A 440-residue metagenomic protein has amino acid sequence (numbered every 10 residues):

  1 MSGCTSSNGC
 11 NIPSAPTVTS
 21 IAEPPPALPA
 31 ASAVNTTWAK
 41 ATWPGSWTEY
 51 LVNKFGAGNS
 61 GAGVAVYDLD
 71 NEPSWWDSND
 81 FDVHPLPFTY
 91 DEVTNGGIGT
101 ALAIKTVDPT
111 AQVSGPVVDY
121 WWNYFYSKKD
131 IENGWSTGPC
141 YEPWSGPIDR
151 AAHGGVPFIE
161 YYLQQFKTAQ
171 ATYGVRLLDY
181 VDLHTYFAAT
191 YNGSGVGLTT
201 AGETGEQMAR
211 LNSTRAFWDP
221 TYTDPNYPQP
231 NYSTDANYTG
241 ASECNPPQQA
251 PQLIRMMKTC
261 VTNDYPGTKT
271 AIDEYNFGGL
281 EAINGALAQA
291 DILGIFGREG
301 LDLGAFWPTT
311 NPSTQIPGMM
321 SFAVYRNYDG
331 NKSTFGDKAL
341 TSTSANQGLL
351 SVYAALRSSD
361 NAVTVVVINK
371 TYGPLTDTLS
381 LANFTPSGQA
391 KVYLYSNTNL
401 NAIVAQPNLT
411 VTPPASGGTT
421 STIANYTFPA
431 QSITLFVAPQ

Functional and structural regions predicted by a protein language model:
M1, A65-D68, W75, Q112-G115 (+6 more regions): Structural recognition of the beta-strand scaffold that forms the well-ordered cores of secreted hydrolase catalytic
M1-L51: Substrate-binding cleft of extracellular glycoside hydrolase catalytic domains
W38-F55, A65, T89-N284, Q289 (+1 more regions): Noncatalytic carbohydrate-binding groove/subsite architecture in carbohydrate-active enzymes
N59-G63, D68, T106-D108, T172-L177 (+5 more regions): Extracellular/periplasmic catalytic domains that process cell-envelope and extracellular macromolecules
A282, L293-T364, N399-A402: Glycan-recognition and catalytic regions of carbohydrate-active enzymes
N346-G388, V392-N397, Q431-T434: Carbohydrate-binding surface patches
S396-G418: Solvent-exposed beta-strand/loop surfaces of large extracellular or lumenal domains
V411-Q440: C-terminal beta-strand-rich structural cap/linker in extracellular carbohydrate-active enzymes
